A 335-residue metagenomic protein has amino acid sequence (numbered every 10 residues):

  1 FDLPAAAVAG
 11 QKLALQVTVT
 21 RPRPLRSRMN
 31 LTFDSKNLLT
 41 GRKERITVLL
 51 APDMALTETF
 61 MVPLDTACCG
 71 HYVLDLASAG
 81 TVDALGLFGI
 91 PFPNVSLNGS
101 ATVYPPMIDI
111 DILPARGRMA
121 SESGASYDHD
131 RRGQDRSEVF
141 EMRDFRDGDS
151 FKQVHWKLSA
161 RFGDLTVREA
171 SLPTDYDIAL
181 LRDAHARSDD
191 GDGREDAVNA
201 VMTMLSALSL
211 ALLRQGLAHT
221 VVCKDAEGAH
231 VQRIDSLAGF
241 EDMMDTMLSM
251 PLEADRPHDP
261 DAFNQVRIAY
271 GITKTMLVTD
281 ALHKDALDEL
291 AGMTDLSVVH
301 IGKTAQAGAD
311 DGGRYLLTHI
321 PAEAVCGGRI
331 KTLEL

Functional and structural regions predicted by a protein language model:
F1-H230: An amphipathic, basic-hydrophobic helix/alpha-beta surface used to engage anionic, phosphate-rich ligands or surfaces
V48, G124, D147-L335: Exposed, interaction-prone extracellular/peripheral surfaces
